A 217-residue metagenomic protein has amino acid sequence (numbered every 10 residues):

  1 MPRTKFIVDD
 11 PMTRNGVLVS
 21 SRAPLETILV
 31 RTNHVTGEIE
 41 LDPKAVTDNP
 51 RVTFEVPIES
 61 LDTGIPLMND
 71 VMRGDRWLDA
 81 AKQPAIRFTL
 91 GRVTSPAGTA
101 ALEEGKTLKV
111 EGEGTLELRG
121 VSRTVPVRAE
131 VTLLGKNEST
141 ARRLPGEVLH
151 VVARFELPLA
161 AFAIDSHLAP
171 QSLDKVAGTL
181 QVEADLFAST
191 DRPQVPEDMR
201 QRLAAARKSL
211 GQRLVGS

Functional and structural regions predicted by a protein language model:
M1-S217: Low-complexity, acidic/polar, glycine-enriched regions of mature
